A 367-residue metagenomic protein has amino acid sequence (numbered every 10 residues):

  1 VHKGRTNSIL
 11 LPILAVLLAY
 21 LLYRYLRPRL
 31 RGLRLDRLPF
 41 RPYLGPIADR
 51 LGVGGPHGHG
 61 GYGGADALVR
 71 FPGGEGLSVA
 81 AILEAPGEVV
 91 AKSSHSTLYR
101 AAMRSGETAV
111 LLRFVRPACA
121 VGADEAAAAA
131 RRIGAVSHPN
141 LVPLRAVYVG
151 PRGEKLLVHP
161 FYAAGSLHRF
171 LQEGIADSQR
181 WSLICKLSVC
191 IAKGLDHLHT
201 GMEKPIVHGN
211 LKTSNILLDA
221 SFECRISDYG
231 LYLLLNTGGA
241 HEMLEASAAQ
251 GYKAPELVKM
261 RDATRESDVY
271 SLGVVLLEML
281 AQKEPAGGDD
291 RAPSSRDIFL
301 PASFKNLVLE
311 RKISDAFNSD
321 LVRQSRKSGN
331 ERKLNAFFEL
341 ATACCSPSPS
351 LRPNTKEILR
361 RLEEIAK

Functional and structural regions predicted by a protein language model:
R5-V142, A146-K155, A164, Q172-V189 (+4 more regions): Membrane-proximal cytoplasmic juxtamembrane segment of single-pass receptors with intracellular kinase/kinase-homology
H199, E203-D219: Catalytic-loop of the protein kinase fold
K212-Y252, V258: Activation segment/activation loop of eukaryotic-type protein kinase catalytic domains
M260-R265: Activation segment
D268: Conserved catalytic-loop aspartate of Hanks-type protein kinases
S303-P347: C-terminal lobe substrate-recognition/regulatory segment of protein kinase catalytic domains
C345-E357: A conserved short helix/loop substructure at the end of the activation segment of eukaryotic-like protein kinase domains
